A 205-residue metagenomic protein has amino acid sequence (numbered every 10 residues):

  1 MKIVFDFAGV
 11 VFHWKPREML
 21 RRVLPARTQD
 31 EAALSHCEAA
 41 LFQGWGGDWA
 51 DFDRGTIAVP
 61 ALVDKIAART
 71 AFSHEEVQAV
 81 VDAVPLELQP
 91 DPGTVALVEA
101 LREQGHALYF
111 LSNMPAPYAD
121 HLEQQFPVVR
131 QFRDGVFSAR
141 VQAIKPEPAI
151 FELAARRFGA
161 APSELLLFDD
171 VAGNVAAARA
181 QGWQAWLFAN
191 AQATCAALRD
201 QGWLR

Functional and structural regions predicted by a protein language model:
M1-A96, E103, P115: N-terminal helical cap/lid subdomain that shapes the substrate entry/recognition surface in HAD-like hydrolases
A96-E99, E103, R156, A176: Surface-exposed alpha-helical segments enriched in charged/polar residues
H106-A107: Conserved, well-ordered alpha-helix/loop/beta-strand core segments that scaffold catalytic motifs
L111, P115-A116, D120-R205: Asp-based, Mg2+/Mn2+-dependent phosphohydrolase catalytic module
